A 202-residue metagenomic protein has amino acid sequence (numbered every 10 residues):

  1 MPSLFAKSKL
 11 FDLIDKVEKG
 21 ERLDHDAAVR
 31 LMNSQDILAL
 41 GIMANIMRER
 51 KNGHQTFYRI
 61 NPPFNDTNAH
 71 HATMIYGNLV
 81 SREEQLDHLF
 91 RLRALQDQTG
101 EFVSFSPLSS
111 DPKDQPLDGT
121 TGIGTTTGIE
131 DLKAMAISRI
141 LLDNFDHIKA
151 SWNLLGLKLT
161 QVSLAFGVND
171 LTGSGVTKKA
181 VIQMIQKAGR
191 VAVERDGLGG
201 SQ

Functional and structural regions predicted by a protein language model:
M1-I42, I46-K51, D97-Q202: Auxiliary Fe-S-binding modules of radical SAM enzymes
H25, H54, H70-H71, H88 (+1 more regions): Histidine (H) residue identity feature
I42-H71, K158: N-terminal pre-triad scaffold of radical SAM enzymes
R59-N61, H71-I75, F105-L108, K149-S151: A cross-family glycoside hydrolase active-site/sugar-binding cleft signature
P63-Q98, P116-I129: Conserved non-cysteine loop/helix-boundary elements of the Radical SAM core domain that shape
